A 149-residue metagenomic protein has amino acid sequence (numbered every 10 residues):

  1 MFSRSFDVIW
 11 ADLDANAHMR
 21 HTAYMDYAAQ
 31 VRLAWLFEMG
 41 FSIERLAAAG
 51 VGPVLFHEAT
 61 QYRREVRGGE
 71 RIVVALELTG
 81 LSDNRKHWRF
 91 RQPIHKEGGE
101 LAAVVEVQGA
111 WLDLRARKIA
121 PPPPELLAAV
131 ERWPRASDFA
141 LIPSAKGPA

Functional and structural regions predicted by a protein language model:
M1-H57, D113-A149: Hot-dog-fold acyl-thioester-processing enzymes
F2, V54-F56, I72-V74, W88 (+1 more regions): Hydrophobic core residues within well-ordered beta-strands of beta-rich domains
W10, R91-P93, G109: Generic short beta-strand
A28, Q92, V105: Conserved GNAT-family N-acetyltransferase fold
A59-E97: Hydrophobic beta-sheet segments that form the core/acyl-binding groove of ACP/CoA-dependent acyl-chain-processing
G99-L101: Residue-level signal for glycine
E106-L114: Short helix/strand-capping connector loops at secondary-structure junctions
